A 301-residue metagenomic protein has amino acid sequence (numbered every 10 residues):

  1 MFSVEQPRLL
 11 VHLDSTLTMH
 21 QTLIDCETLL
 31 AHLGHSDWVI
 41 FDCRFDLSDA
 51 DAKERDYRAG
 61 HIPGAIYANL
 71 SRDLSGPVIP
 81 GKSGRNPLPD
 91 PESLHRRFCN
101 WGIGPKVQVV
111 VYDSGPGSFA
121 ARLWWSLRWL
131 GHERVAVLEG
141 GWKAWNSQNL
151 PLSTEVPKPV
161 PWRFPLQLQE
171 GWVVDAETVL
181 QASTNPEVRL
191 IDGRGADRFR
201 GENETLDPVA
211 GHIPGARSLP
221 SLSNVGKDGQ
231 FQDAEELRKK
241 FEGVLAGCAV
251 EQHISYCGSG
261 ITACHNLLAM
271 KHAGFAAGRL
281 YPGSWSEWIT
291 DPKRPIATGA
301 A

Functional and structural regions predicted by a protein language model:
M1-T18: N-terminal amphipathic/basic-hydrophobic helices that include classical n-h-c signal peptides and signal-anchor
L13-A301: Cytosolic catalytic domains that perform sulfur/thiol-centered chemistry
